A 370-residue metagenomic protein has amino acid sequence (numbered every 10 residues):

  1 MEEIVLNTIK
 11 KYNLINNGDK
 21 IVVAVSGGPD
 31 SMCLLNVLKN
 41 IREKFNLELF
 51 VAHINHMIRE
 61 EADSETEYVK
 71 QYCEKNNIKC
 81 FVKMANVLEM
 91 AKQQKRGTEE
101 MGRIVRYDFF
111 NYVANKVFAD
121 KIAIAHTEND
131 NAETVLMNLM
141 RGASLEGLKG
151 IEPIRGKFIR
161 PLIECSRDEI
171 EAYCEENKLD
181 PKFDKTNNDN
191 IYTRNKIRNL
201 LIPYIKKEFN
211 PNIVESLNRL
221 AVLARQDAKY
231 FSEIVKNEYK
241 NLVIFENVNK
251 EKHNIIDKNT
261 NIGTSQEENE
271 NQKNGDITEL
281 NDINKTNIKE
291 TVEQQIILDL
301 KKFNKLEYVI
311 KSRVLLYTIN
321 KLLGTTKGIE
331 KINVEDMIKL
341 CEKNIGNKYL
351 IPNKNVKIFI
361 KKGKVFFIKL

Functional and structural regions predicted by a protein language model:
M1-V25, P29-I202: Core alpha/beta nucleotide-donor-binding catalytic domains of modification enzymes
E2-D30, R42, E48-F50, V105 (+2 more regions): AMP-forming adenylation/ATP pyrophosphatase catalytic core
M32, E133-T134, N195, N199 (+2 more regions): Non-catalytic, well-ordered alpha-helical scaffold segments
D63, K92, I191, P211-V214 (+1 more regions): Non-catalytic, surface-exposed connector residues within folded enzymatic/regulatory domains
E65, R106, S166, I197 (+5 more regions): Hydrophobic/aromatic residues within well-ordered alpha-helical segments
R141, L145, K207-V214, K229 (+2 more regions): Alpha-helix boundary/capping and short turn/kink residues
G142, N177, Y204-E208, L220 (+2 more regions): Change "in soluble alpha/beta enzymes" to "in soluble alpha/beta proteins
N177-E215, V222, N355-V356, G363 (+1 more regions): Mid-to-C-terminal catalytic subdomains of enzymes that bind/position adenosyl phosphate moieties or nucleic-acid
